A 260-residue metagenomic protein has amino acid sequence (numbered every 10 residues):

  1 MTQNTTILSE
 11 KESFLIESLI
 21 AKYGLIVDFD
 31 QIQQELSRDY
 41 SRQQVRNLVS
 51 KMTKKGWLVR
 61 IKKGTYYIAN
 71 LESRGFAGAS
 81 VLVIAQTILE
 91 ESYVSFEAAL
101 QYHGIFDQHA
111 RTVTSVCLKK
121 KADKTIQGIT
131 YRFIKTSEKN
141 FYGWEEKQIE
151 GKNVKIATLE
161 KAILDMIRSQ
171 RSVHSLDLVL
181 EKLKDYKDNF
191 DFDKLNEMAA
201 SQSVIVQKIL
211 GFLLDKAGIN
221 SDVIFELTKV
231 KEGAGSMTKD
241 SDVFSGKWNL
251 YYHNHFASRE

Functional and structural regions predicted by a protein language model:
T2-E90, D191-D193, S201: Short beta-edge/loop segments at beta->alpha junctions of small alpha/beta modules that act as binding/recognition
F29, K54, R60-L71, A77-E138 (+1 more regions): Short gly/ser-rich loop at a beta-strand->alpha-helix junction or flexible surface loop bordering the NTP-binding
Q33, L100-Q101, L164: Residue-level recognition of well-ordered secondary-structure positions
S37, G104, R168-R171: Hydrophobic/aromatic-lined pockets within catalytic cores
Q43, H109-A110, D222-V223: Short, surface-exposed acidic
R132-K152: A short, charged helix-loop
E145-E260: Hydrophobic alpha-helical interaction segments
